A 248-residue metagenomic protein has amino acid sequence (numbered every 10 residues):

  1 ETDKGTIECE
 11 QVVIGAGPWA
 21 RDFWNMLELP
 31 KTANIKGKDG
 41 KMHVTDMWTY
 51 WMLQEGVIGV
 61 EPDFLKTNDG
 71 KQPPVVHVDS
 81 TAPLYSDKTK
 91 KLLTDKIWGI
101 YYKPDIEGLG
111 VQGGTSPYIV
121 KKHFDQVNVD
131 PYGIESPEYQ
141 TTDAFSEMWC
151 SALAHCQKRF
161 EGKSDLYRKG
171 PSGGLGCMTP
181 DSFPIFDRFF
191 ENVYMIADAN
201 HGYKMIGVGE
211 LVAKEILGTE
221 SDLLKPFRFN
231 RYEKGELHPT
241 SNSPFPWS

Functional and structural regions predicted by a protein language model:
E1-C9, E191-D198: Helix-loop-beta segment of a Rossmann-like dinucleotide-binding subdomain
T2-Y139, A154, F160-G162: Flavin-dependent oxidoreductases
I119, H123-P131, P137-S248: C-terminal catalytic lobe of FAD-dependent flavoproteins
